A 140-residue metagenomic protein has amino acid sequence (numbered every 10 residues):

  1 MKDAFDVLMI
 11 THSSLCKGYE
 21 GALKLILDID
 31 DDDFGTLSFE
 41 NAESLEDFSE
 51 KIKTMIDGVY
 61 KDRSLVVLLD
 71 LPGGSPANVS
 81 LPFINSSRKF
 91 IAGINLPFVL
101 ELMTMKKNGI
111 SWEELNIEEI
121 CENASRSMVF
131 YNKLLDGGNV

Functional and structural regions predicted by a protein language model:
M1-V66, G73-V140: N-terminal loops that bind phosphate or other acidic moieties and the adjacent beta-alpha structural core
